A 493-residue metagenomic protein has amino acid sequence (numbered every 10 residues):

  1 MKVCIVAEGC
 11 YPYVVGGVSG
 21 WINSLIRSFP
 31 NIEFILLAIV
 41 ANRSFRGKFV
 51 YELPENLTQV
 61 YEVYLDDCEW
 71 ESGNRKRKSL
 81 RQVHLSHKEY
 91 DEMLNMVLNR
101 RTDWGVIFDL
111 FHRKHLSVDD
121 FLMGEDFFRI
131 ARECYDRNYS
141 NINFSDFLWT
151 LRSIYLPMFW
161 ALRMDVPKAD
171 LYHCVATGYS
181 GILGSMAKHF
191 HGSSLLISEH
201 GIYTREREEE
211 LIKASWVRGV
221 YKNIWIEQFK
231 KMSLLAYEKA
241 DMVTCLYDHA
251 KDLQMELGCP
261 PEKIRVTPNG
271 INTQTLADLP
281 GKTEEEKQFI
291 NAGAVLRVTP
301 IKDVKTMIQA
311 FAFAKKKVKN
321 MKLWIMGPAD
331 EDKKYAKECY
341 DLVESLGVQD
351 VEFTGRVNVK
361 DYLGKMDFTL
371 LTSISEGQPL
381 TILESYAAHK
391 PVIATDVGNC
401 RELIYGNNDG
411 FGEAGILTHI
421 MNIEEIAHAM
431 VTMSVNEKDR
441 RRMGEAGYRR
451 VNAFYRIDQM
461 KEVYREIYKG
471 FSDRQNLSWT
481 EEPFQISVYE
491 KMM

Functional and structural regions predicted by a protein language model:
H249, G270: Carbohydrate-associated surface elements
P280-F313, W324-M326: Conserved donor-binding/catalytic core segment of Leloir-type glycosyltransferases
K322-K337: Glycosyltransferase donor-sugar binding loop
A336-R356: Nucleotide-activated donor-binding/catalytic signature segment of Leloir-type glycosyltransferases, i.e., the conserved
I374: Aromatic "clamp/platform" in nucleotide-sugar-dependent glycosyltransferases that forms part of the donor/acceptor
P391-A394, G398-Y405: Short hydrophobic beta-strand element within catalytic cores of glycosyltransferases and related nucleotide-activated
G406-I423, T432-E437: Conserved acidic donor-binding segment of nucleotide-sugar-dependent glycosyltransferases
E425, T432, D439-F454, M460-G470: A short, well-ordered alpha-helix in the C-terminal region of glycosyltransferases
